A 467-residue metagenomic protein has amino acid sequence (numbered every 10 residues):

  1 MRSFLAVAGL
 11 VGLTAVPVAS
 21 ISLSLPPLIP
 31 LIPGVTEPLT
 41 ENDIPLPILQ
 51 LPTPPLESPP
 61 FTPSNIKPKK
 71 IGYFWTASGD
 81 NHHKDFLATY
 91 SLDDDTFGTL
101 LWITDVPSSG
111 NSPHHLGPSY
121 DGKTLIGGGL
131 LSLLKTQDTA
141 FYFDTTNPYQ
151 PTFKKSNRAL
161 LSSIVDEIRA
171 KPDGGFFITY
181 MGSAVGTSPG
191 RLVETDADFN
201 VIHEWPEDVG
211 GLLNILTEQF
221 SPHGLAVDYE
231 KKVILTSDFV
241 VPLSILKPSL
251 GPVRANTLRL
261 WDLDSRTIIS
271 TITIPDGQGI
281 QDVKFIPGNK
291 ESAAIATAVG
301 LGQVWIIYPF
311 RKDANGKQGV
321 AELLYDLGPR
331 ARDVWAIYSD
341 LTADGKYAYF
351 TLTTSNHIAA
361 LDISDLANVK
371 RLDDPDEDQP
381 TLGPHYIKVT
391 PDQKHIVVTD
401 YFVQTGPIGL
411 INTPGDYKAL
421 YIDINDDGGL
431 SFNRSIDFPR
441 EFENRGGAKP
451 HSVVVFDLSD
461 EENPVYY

Functional and structural regions predicted by a protein language model:
F61, N65-N81, G127-D138, I178-G190 (+2 more regions): Short, conserved, GDST-rich strand-edge loop motifs in beta-rich repeat architectures
P68-I71, D121-K123, D173-G175, E230-K232 (+3 more regions): Short coil/turn segments that connect the beta-strands within blades of beta-propeller domains
T89-T96, Y142-P151, A197-I202, L260-T267 (+3 more regions): Short loop/turn segments immediately following beta-strands, especially the blade-tip and inter-blade linker loops
F97-R169: Blade-loop segments of beta-propeller domains
L100-P113, K154-L161, H203-P222, I268-Q281 (+3 more regions): Surface-exposed loop and turn segments in beta-propeller and other repeat-based domains that flank or scaffold
D138-Y229, S244: Asp-box/WD-like beta-propeller blade repeats and closely related beta-sheet repeat scaffolds
Q219-S364: Beta-propeller domains
R330-Y421: Loop/turn-rich, solvent-exposed surfaces of beta-rich toroidal or solenoidal domains
